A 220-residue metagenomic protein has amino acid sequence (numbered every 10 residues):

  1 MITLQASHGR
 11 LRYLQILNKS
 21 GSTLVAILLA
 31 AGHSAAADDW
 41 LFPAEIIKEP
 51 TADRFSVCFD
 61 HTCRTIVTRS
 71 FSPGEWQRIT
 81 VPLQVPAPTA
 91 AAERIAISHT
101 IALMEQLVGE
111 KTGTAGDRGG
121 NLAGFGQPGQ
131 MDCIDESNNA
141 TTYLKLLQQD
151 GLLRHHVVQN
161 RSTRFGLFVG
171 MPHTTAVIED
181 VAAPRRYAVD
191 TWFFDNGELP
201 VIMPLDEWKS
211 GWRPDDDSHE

Functional and structural regions predicted by a protein language model:
M1-I16: N-terminal secretory signal peptides that target proteins for export/translocation
S20-A31: Bacterial N-terminal signal peptides
H33-A37: Sec/Tat signal peptide C-region and signal peptidase I cleavage site
D38-H61: Short N-terminal segments immediately surrounding and downstream of signal-peptide cleavage
F59-A91, D117-G126: Acidic/histidine-rich, surface-exposed loop or edge segments in extracytoplasmic proteins
A96-H156: Mid-length scaffold segments of soluble, non-membrane domains
K145-W208: Hydrophobic/aromatic-rich core segments of domains that either
K209-E220: Low-complexity, Gly/Ser/Thr/Pro-rich intrinsically disordered linker/tail segments
